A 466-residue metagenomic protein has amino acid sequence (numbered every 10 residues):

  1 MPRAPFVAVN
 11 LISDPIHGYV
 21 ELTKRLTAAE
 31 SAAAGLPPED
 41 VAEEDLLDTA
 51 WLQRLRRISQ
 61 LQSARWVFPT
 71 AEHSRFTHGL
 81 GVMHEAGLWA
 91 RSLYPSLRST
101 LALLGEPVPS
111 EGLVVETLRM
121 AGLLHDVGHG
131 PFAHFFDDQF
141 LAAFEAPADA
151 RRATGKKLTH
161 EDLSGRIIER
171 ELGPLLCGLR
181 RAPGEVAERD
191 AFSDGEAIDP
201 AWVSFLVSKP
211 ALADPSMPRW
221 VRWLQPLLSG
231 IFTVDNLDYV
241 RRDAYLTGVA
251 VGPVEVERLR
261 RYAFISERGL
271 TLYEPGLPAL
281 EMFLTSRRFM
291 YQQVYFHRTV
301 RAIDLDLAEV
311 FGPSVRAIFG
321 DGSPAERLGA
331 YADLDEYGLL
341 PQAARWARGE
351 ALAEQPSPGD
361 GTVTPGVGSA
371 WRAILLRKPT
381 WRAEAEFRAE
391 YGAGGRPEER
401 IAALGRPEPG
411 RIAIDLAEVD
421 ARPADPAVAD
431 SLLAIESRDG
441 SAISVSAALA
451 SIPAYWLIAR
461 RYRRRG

Functional and structural regions predicted by a protein language model:
M1-M120, G128-E384: Sequence-structural signature of the catalytic-core scaffold of metal-dependent phosphohydrolases that act on
Y337-G466: A positional "C-terminalness" feature that preferentially activates on distal terminal regions of long, nucleic
